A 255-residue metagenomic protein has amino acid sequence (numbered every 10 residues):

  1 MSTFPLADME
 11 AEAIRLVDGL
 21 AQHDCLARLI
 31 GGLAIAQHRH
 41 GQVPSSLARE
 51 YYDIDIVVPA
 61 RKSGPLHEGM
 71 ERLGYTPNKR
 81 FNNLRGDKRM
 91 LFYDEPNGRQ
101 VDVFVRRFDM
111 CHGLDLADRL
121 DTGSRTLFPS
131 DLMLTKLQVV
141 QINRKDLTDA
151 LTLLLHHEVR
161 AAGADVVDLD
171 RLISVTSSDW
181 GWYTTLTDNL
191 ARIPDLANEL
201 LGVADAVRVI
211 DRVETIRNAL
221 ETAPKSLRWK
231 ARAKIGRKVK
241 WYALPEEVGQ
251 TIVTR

Functional and structural regions predicted by a protein language model:
M1-L29, R39-E50, R99, V105 (+2 more regions): The feature captures the alpha-helical scaffold/lid subdomain characteristic of nucleotidyltransferase
G32: Active-site loop/turn elements of alpha/beta-hydrolase fold enzymes, especially the short glycine-/histidine-rich
I35-Q37: Short, active-site-adjacent cap segments at secondary-structure transitions
R39-H40, L66-E68: Short glycine-/acidic-enriched loop or helix-start segments at secondary-structure transitions that form or flank
Y52-V58: Short cationic amphipathic helices and targeting signals
P59-S63: Helix N-cap motif at beta-to-alpha junctions
H67, E71-H112: Conserved catalytic core of two-metal-ion nucleotidyltransferases
